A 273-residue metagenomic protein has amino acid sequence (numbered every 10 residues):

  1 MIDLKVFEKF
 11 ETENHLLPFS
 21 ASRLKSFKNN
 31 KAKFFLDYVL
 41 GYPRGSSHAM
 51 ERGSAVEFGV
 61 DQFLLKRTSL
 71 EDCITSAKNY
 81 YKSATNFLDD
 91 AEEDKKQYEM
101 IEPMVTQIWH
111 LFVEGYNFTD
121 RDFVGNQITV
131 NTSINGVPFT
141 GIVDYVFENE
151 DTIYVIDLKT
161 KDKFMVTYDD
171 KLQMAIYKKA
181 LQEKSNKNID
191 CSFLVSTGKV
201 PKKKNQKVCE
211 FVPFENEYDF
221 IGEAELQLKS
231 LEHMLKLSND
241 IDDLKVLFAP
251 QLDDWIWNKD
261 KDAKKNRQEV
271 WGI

Functional and structural regions predicted by a protein language model:
L4-S22: Charged, compositionally biased N-terminal leader segments and the immediate start of the first structured element
S20, N29, P138-I142: Short, flexible loop/turn motifs enriched in small residues
L24-T68: Nuclease catalytic cores
H48, R52, Q97, I101 (+1 more regions): Hydrophobic (often cysteine-bearing) scaffold residues that line and stabilize catalytic clefts of nucleotide/cofactor
G59-I128: A non-catalytic, helix-rich entry segment at domain boundaries
V105, Q182-I273: Metal-dependent nuclease catalytic regions and adjoining charged, substrate-binding loops involved in nucleic-acid end
G125, V130-I176, K184: Non-catalytic protein-protein interaction segments used by genome-maintenance enzymes to assemble and couple activities
